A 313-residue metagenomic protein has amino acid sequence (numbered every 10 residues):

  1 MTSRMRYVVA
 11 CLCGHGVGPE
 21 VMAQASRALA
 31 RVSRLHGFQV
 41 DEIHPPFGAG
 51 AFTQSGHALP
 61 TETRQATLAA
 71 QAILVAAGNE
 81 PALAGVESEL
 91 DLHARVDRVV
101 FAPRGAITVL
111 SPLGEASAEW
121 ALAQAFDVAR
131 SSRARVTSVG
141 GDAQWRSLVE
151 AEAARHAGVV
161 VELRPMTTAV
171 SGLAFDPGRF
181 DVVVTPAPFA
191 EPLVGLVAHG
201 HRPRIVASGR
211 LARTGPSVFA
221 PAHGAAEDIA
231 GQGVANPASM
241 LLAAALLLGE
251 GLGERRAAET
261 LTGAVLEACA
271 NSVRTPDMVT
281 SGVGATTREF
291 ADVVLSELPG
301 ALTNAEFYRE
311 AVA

Functional and structural regions predicted by a protein language model:
S3-G16, I43, T275-D277: Generic N-terminal amphipathic, Lys/Arg-enriched alpha-helix
Y7, A51, L173-V273: Glycine-rich phosphate/nucleotide-binding loop
A10-S26, V32-S33, G114-T167, R179: Glycine-rich phosphate/diphosphate-binding loop of Rossmann-like nucleotide-binding domains
H15-G18, Q71, L110, A125 (+4 more regions): Buried hydrophobic positions in well-ordered alpha/beta secondary-structure cores of metabolic enzymes
L35-T61: N-terminal beta-loop-helix "entrance" segment that forms/cooperates in small-molecule cofactor or anionic ligand
A51-E115, P188-P192: N-terminal glycine-rich phosphate/adenylate-binding segment common to multiple enzyme folds
F52-Q65, V161-F180: A structured beta-alpha segment of the ubiquitous adenosine-cofactor-binding alpha/beta core
M240-A313: Mobile late-domain/C-terminal helix-loop "cap" segments that border catalytic sites or the cytosolic face
